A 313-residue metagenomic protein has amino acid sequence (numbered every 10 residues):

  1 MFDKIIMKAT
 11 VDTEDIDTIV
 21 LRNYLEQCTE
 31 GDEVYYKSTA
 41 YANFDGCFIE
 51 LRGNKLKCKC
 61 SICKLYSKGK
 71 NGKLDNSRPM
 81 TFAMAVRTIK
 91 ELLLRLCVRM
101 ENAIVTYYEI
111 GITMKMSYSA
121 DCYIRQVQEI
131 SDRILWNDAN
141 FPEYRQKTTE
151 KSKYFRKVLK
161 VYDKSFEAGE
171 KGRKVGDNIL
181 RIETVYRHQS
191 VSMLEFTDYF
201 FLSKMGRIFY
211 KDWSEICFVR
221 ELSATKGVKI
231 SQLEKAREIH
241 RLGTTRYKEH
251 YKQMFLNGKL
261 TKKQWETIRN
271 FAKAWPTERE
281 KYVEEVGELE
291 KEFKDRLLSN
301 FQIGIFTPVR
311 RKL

Functional and structural regions predicted by a protein language model:
M1-Y247, N257, E290, D295-L313: Structured, helix-rich domain cores that form ligand/interaction pockets
T244-T245, K259-K273: Helix-turn-helix DNA-binding segment
N270-L289: Short, solvent-exposed alpha-helical "recognition" segments
